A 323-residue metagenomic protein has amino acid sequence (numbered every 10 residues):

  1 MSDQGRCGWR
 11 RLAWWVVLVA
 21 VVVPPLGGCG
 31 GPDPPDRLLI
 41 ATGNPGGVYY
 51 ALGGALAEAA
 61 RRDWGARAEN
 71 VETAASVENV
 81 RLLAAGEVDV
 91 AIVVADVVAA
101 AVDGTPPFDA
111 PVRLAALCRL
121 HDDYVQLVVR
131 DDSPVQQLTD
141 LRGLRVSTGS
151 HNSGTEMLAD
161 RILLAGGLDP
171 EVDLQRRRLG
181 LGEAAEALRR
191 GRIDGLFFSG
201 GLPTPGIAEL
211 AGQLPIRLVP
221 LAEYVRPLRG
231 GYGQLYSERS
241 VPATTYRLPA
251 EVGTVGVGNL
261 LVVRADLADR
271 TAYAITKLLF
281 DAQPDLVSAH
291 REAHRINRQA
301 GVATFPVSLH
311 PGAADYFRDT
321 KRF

Functional and structural regions predicted by a protein language model:
S2-V16: Bacterial N-terminal signal peptides that target proteins for export
P25-G28: C-terminal motif of bacterial Sec signal peptides marking the signal peptidase cleavage site
G30-P32: Bacterial signal peptide processing site
P35, G65, A75-E78, A85 (+7 more regions): Extracytoplasmic
P35-A68, D122-R190, Q299, A303 (+1 more regions): Bilobed "Venus flytrap"/periplasmic-binding protein-like clamshell domains and structurally analogous long
V88-D122, D132, G201-T204: Acidic, polar ligand-binding/catalytic clefts
A95-V97, T105-P106, S133, P170-V262 (+1 more regions): Pocket-lining segment of extracytoplasmic ligand-binding domains
V252-F323: Segments of small-molecule ligand-sensing domains
